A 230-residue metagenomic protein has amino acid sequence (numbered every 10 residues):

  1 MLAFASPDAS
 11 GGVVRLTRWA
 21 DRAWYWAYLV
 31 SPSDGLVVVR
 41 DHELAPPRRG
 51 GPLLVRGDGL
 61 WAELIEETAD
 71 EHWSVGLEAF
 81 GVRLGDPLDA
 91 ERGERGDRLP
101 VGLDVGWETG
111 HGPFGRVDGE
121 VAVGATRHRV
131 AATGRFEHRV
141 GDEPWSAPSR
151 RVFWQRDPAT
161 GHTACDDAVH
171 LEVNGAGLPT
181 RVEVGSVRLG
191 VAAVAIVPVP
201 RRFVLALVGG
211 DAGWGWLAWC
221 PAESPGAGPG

Functional and structural regions predicted by a protein language model:
M1-G230: Structured soluble/peripheral alpha/beta segments that form catalytic or ligand/cofactor-binding pockets
